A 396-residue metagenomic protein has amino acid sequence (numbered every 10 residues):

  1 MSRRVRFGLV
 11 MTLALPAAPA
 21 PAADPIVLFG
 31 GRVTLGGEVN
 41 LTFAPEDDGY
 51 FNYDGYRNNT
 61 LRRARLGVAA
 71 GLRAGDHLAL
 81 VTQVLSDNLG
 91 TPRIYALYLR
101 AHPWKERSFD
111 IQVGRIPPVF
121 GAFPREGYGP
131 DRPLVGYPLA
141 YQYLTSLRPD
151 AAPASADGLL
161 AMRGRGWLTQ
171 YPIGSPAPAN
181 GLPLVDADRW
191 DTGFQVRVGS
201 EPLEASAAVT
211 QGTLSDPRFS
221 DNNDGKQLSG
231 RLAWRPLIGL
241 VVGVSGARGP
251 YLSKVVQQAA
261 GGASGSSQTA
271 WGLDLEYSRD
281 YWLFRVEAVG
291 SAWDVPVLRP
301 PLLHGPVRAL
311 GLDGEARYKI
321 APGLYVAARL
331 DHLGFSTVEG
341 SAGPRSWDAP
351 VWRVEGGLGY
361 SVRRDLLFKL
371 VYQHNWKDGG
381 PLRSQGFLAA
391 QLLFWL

Functional and structural regions predicted by a protein language model:
M1-G8: Bacterial N-terminal signal peptides that target proteins for export
M11-T12: Intrinsic disorder and flexible/low-complexity segments
A17-P19: N-terminal signal peptide c-region/cleavage motif recognized by signal peptidases
D24-P45, R57-L214, D224-K226, A233-V241 (+2 more regions): Outer membrane beta-barrel
N52-G55, L97-A101, R115, P124 (+1 more regions): Outer-membrane beta-barrel pore domains
D188, Q195, S220-D224, A263-S267 (+2 more regions): Short, contiguous, pocket-lining structural segments that sit at or immediately flank catalytic/ligand-binding sites
V209-R231, P344, D378, L382-L392: C-terminal/domain-terminus segments
